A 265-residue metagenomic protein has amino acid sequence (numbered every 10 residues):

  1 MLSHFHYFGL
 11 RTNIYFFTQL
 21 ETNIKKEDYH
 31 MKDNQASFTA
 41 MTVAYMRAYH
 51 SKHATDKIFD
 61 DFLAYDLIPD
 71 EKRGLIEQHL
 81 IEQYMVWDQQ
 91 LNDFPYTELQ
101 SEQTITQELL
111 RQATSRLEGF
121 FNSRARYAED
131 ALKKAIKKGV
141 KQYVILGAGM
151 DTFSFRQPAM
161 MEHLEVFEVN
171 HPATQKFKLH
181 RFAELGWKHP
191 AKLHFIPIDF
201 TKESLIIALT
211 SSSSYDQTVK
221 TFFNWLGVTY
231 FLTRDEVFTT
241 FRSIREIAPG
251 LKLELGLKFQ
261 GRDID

Functional and structural regions predicted by a protein language model:
Y7, T12-H30: Short, Lys/Arg-enriched N-terminal segments with co-localized hydrophobic residues within the first ~10-30 amino acids
E27-V144, M150-I196: Rossmann-like AdoMet
A135-G139, S212-T221: Glycine-rich phosphate-binding loop signature in dinucleotide/nucleotide-binding domains
L185-S211, Y215-D216: S-adenosyl-L-methionine
L205, F231-S243: A short, conserved alpha-helix within the catalytic core of class I
K220-D235: A short SAM/SAH-binding and catalytic strip from SAM-dependent methyltransferases
Y230, K258-D263: Short "lid" loop at the C-terminus of a central beta-strand within the Rossmann-like core of SAM-dependent
A248-Q260: Conserved beta-strand signature within the Rossmann-like core of class I S-adenosyl-L-methionine
